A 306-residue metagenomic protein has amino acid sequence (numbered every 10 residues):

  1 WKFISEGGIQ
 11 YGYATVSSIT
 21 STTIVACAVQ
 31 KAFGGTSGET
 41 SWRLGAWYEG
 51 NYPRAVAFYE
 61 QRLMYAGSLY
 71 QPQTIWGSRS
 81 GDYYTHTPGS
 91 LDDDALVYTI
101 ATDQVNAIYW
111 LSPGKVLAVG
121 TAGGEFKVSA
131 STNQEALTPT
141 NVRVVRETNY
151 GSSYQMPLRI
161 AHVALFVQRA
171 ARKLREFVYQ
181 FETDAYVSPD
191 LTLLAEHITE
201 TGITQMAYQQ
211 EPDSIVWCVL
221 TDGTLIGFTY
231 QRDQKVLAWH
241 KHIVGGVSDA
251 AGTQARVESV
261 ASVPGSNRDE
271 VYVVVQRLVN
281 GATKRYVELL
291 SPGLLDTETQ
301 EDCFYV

Functional and structural regions predicted by a protein language model:
W1-G7, F33-G50, T283-P292: Extended Gly/Ser/Thr-rich low-complexity repeat segments, especially those forming or decorating extracellular
W1-T23, Q234, T283: Ser/Thr/Gly-rich low-complexity blocks that favor extended beta-strand/coil architectures
S21-K31: A generic structural motif
F33, E39-V116, G123, Q168-T192: N-terminal beta-propeller domains
L63-G67, Y109-T121, F126-K127, Q155-Q168 (+3 more regions): Short beta-strand elements that form the blades of beta-propeller/WD-repeat-like and other beta-sheet-rich scaffold
D103-N106, E135, N149, V163 (+1 more regions): Beta-sheet repeat architectures centered on beta-propellers
A130-R172: Catalytic or ion-translocation cores adjacent to nucleophile or general acid/base/metal-coordination motifs in diverse
